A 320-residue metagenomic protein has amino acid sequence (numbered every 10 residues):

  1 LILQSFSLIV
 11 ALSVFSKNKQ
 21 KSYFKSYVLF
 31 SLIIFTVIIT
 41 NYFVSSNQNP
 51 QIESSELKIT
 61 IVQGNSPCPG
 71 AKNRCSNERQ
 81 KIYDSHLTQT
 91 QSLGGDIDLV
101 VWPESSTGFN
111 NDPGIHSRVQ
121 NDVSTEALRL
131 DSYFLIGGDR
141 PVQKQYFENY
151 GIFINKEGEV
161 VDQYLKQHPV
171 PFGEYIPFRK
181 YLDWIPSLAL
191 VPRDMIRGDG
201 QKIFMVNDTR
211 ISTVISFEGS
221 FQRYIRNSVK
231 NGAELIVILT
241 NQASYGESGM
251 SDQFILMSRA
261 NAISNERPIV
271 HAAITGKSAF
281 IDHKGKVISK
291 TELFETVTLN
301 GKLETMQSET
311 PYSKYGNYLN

Functional and structural regions predicted by a protein language model:
L1-N320: Enzyme catalytic cores with a strong preference for nitrogen-chemistry domains
